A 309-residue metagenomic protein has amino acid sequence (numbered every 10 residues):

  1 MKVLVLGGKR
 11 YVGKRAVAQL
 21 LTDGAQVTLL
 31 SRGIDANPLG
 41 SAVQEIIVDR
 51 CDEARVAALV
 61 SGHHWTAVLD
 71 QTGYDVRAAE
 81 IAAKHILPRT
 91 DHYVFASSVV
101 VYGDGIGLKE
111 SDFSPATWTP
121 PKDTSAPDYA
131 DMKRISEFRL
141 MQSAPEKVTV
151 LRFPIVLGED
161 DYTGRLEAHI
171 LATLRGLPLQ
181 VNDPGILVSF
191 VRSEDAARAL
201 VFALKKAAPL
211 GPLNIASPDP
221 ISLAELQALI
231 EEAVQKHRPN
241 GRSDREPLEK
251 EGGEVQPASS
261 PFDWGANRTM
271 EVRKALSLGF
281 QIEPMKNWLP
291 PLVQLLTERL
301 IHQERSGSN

Functional and structural regions predicted by a protein language model:
V3-D23: N-terminal Rossmann NAD(P)H-binding glycine-rich loop of SDR-like oxidoreductase domains
L6-G7, G158, V181-I186, L213-I221 (+3 more regions): Glycine-rich Rossmann NAD(P)(H)-binding loop
I47-W65, R77-A78: Conserved Rossmann-fold cofactor-binding substructure of NAD(P)-dependent oxidoreductases
H63-A116, I135-R139: NAD(P)-cofactor binding segment of oxidoreductase domains
E137-D160: Conserved beta-loop-beta element that borders a ligand/cofactor-binding pocket
T163-H169, N182-L204, G211: Substrate-positioning beta->alpha
A199-D263, E271, L300-G307: Mid/C-terminal beta-alpha module of Rossmann-like enzyme folds, strongest in SDR-family dehydrogenases/epimerases
M285-N309: Amphipathic terminal alpha-helices
